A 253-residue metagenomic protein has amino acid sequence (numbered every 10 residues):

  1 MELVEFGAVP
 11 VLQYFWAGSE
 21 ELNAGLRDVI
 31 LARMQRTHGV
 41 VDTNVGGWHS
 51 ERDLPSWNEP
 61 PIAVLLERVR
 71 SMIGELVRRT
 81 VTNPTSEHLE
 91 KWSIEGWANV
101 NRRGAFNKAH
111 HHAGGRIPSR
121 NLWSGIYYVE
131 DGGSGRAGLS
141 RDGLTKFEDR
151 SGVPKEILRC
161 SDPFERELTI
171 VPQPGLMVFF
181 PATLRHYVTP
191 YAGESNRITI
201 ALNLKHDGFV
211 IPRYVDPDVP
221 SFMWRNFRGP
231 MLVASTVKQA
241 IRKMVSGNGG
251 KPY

Functional and structural regions predicted by a protein language model:
M1-T85, L89, F106: Non-heme Fe(II)/2-oxoglutarate
V11-L12, I126, S246, P252: Long protein-protein interaction modules used by eukaryotic assembly/scaffold proteins
L12, I94-G96, W123-G125, I198-L202: Hydrophobic residues positioned within well-ordered beta-strands of beta-sheet architectures
Q13-F15, Y128, F179: Short, well-ordered beta-strand micro-motif
S71, E95-A98: Non-catalytic, conserved peripheral segments adjacent to functional cores
E90-W92, S119-N121, F180, N196: Residue-level preference for beta-strand/loop junctions
W97-M177, H206, V210-Y214: Catalytic core of non-heme Fe(II) oxygenases with the double-stranded beta-helix
R159-Y253: Catalytic core of Fe(II)/2-oxoglutarate
